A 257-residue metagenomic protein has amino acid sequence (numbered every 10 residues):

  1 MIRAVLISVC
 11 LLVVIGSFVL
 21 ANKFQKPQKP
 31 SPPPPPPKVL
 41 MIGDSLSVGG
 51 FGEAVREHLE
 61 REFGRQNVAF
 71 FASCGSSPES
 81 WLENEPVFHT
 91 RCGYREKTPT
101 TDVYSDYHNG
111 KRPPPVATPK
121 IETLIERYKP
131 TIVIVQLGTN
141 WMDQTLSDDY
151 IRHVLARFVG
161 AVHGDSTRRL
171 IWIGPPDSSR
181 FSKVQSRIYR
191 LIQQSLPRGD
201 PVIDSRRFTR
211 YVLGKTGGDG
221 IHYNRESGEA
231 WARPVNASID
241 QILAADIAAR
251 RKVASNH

Functional and structural regions predicted by a protein language model:
M1-I42, L46-F70, E126-K129, V235 (+1 more regions): N-terminal secretory targeting modules
P36-M41, L46-L146: Conserved SGNH/GDSL esterase-like catalytic core that processes O-acyl groups on lipids and polysaccharides
G52-E53, T145-R152, S182-S186: Conserved strand-to-helix beginnings and helix N-cap segments that scaffold or border functional pockets
F70-A72, G174, D204: Residue-level recognition of beta-strand->loop/alpha-helix junctions
R112-I125, D149-A161, S186-R190: Alpha-helical scaffolding within the catalytic cores of extracellular/periplasmic polymer-degrading hydrolases
Y128, A161-L170, Q194-P201: A structural motif corresponding to the C-terminal end of an alpha-helix and its immediate exit/capping segment
I134-D143, A156-Y189: Active-site segments of SGNH/GDSL-like serine hydrolases that catalyze O-acetyl group transfer/hydrolysis on lipids
P176-H257: Catalytic His-Asp segment of secreted/periplasmic serine-dependent ester chemistry enzymes
